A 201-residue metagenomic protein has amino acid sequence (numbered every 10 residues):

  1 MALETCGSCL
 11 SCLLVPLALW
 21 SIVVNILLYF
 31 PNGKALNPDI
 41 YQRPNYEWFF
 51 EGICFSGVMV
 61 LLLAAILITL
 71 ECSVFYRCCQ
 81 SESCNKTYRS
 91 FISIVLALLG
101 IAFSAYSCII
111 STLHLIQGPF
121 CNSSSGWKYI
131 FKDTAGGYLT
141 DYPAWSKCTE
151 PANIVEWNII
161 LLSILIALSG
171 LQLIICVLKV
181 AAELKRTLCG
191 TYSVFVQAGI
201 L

Functional and structural regions predicted by a protein language model:
M1, N85-K86, T140-D141, A152-N153: Intrinsically disordered, low-complexity segments enriched in polar/charged residues with Gly/Pro, especially when
A2-S125, L165-R186: Signature of small four-pass
K34, I116-A152: Extracellular/lumenal N-termini and interhelical loops of multi-pass eukaryotic membrane proteins
K132-Y142, L171-V177, A198-G199: Alpha-helical membrane segments in multi-pass integral membrane proteins
T149-L168: Individual transmembrane alpha-helix segments
S193-L201: Non-transmembrane, juxtamembrane loop and terminal tail segments of multi-pass eukaryotic membrane proteins
